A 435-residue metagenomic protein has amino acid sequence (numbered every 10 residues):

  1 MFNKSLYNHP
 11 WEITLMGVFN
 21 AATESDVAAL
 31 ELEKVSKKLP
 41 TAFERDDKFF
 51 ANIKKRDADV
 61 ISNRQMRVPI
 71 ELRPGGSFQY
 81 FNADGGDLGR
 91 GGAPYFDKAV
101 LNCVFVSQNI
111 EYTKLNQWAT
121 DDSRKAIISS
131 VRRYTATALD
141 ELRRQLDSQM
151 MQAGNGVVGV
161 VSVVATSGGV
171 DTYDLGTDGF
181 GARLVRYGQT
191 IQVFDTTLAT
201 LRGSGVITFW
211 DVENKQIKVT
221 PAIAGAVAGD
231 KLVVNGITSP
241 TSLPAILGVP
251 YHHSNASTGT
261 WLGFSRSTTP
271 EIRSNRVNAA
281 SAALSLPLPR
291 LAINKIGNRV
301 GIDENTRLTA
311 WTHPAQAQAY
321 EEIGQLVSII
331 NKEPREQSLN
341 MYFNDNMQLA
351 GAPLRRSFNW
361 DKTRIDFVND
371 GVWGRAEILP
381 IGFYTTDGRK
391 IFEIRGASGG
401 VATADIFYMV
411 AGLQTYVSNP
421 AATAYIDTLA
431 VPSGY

Functional and structural regions predicted by a protein language model:
F2-Q79, G92-Y435: Core alpha/beta structural scaffold of self-assembling particle/tube/pore-forming proteins
